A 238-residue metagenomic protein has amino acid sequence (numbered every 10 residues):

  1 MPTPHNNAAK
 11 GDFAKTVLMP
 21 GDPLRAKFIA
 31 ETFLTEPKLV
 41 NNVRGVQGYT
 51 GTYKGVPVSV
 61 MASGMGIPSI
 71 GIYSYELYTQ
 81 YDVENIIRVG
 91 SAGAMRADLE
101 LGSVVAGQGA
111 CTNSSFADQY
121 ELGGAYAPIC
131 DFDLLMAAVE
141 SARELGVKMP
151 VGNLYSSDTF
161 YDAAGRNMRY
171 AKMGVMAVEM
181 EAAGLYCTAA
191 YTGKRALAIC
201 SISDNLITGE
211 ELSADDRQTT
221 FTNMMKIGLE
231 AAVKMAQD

Functional and structural regions predicted by a protein language model:
M1-P128, F132-D133: Metabolite-binding pocket within alpha/beta catalytic cores that recognizes anionic/polar moieties
T35-N42, G146-N153, M235-D238: Flexible, glycine/charged-enriched surface loops at secondary-structure junctions
A62, S91, Q108-A110, A138 (+2 more regions): Short, structured patches in soluble enzyme cores that scaffold and shape functional sites
A125-M173: Active-site rim beta-loop-alpha module in soluble metabolic enzymes
A137-L145, T188, I227-M235: Generic non-transmembrane alpha-helical segments
A183-D216: Zn-dependent metallopeptidase/amidohydrolase metal-coordination segment
L206-D238: His/Asp/Glu-rich mid-to-C-terminal helical/loop segments that flank catalytic regions of hydrolases
